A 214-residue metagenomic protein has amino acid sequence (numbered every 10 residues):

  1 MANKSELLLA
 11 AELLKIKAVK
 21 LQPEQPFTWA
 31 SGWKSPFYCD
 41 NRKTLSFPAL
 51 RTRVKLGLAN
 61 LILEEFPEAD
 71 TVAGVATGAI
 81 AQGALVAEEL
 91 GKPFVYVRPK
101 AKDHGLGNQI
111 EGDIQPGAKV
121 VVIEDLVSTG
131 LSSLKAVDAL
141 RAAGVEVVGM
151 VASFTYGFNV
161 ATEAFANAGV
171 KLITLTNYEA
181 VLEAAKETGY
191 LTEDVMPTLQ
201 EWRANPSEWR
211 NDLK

Functional and structural regions predicted by a protein language model:
A2-E65: Active-site-facing substrate-recognition patch
A2-K15, D138-K214: PRPP-dependent phosphoribosyltransferase catalytic core
L58-D70, V137-A143: Phosphate/pyrophosphate-binding loops at sites that engage ATP/ADP/AMP, CoA/4′-phosphopantetheine, polyphosphate
E65, G112-P116, A164: Solvent-exposed alpha-helices and their adjacent loops that cap or buttress functional pockets in soluble metabolic
P67-A76, V151: Short glycine-rich phosphate-binding loop at a beta-alpha junction
D70, A118, V148: Conserved acidic residues
T77, G83-V121, T129-K135: Short, glycine/charge-rich flexible loops or terminal/linker lids adjacent to PRPP-binding catalytic cores
